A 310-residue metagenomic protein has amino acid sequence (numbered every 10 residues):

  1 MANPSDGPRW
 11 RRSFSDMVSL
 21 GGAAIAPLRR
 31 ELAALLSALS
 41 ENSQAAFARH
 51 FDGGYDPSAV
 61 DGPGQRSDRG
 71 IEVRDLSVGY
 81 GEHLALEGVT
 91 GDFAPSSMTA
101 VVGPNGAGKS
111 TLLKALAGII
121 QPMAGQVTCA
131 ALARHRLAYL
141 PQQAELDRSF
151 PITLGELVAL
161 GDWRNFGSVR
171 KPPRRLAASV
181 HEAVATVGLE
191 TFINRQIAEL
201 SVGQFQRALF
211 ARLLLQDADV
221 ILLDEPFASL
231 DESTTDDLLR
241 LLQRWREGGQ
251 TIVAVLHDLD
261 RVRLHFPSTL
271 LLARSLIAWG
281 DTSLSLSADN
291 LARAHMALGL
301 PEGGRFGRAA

Functional and structural regions predicted by a protein language model:
A117: Helix-to-loop junction immediately C-terminal to a conserved catalytic motif
R174-F192: Conserved ABC ATPase "signature" region
Q196-L200: Conserved ABC ATPase signature
I221-E225: Catalytic Walker B motif of ABC-type/P-loop ATPase nucleotide-binding domains
E232-T234: Helix N-cap at the start of a conserved alpha-helix in ABC-type nucleotide-binding domains
L256-H257: H-loop/switch region of ABC-family ATPase nucleotide-binding domains
F266-T282: H-loop (His-switch) and adjacent beta-strand-loop-beta switch element of ABC-type ATPase nucleotide-binding domains
